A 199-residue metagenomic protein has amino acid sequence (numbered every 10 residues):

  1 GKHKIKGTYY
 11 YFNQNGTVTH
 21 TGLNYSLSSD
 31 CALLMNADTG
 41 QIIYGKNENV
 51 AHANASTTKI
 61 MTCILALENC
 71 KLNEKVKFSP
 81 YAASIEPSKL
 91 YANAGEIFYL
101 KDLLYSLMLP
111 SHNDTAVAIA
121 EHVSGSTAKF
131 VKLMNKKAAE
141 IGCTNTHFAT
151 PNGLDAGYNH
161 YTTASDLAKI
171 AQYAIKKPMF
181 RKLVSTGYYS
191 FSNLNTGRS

Functional and structural regions predicted by a protein language model:
G1-N24: Extracellular adhesion/carbohydrate-binding repeat motifs centered on closely spaced tryptophans
G22-G45: A short, well-structured edge-of-sheet supersecondary motif
L27, C31, L100, S126-S199: Penicillin-recognizing serine hydrolase domain
T39-G40, A53-V76, L167: Active-site SXXK
I64-K71, E121-S124, K169-K176: Short glycine/serine- and small hydrophobic-enriched flexible loop segments
E68-A82, P178-T186: Short, well-structured active-site flanking segments
K77-S88, S190-S192: Acidic helix-start/capping segments at beta-turn-to-alpha-helix junctions
I85-E121, R198-S199: Conserved catalytic neighborhood of penicillin-recognizing serine enzymes
